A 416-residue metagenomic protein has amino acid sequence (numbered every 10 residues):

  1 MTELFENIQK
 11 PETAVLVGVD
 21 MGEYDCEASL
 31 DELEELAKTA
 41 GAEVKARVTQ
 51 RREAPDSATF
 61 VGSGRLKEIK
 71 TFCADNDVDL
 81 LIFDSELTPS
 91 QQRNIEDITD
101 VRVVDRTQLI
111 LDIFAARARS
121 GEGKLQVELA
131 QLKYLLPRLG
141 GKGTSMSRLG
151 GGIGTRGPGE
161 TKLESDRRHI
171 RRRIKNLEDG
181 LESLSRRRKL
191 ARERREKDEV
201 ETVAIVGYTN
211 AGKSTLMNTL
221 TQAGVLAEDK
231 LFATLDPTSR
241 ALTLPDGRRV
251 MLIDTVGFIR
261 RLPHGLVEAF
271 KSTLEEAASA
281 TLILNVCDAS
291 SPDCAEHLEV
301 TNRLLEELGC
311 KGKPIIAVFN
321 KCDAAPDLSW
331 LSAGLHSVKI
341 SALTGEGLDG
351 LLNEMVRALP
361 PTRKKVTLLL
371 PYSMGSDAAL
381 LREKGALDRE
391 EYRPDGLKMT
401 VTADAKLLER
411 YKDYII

Functional and structural regions predicted by a protein language model:
M1-L111: N-terminal accessory targeting/assembly segments
M1-V19, P137-A211, M217-N218, P292 (+1 more regions): C-terminal-of-GTPase-core extension/linker across diverse P-loop GTPases
T2-E6, E27-D31, A54-K70, D236-P237 (+2 more regions): Switch II of P-loop NTPase G domains
L30-K38, K70-D75, L87-D100, G247-R248 (+1 more regions): Conserved C-terminal guanine-recognition region of P-loop GTPase G domains, centered on the G4
L33, L81, L132, I170 (+7 more regions): Residue-level signature of catalytic and energy-coupling elements of molecular machines, predominantly ATP/GTP-dependent
T107-L111, L231-F232, A342-G345: Short, acidic/turn-prone active-site loops that include or flank metal/cofactor- and phosphate-binding residues
Q108-A130: Short alpha-helix plus adjacent loop in nuclease-associated cores
R188, R195-E201, L220-M251, H264-A269 (+2 more regions): Switch I (effector-binding) loop of TRAFAC-class P-loop GTPase G-domains
